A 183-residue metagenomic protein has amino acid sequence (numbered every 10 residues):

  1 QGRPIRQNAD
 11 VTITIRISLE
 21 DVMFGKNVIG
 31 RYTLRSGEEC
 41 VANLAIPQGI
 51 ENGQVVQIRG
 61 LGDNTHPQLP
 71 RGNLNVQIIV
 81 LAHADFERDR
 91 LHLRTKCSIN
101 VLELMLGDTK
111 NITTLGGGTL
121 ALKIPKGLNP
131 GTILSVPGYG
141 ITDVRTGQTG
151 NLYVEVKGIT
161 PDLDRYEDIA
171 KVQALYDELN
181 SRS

Functional and structural regions predicted by a protein language model:
Q1-R35, H66, N180-S183: Post-J-domain flank of DnaJ/Hsp40 co-chaperones
C40-S183: Intrinsically disordered, low-complexity linker/assembly segments
